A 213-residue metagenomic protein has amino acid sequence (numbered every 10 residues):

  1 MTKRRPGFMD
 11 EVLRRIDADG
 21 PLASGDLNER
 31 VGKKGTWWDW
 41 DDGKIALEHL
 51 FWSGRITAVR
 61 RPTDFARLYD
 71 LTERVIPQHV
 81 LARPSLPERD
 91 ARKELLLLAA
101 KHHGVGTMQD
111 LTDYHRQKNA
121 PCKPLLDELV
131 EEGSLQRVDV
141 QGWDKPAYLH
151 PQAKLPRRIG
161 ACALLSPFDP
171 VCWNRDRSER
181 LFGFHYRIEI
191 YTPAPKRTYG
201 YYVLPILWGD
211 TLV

Functional and structural regions predicted by a protein language model:
M1-L164, D169-R177, F184-I188, A194-V213: Long, low-complexity intrinsically disordered regions
